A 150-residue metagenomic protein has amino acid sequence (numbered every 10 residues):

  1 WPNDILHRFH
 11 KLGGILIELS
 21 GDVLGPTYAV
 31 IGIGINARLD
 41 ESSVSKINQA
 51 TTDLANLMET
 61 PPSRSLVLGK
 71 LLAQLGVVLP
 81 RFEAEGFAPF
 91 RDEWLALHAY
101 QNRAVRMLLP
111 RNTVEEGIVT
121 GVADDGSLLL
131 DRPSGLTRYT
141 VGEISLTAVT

Functional and structural regions predicted by a protein language model:
W1: Canonical protein kinase catalytic loop motif
H7-T150: Long, positively charged amphipathic alpha-helical accessory segments at protein N-termini or as interdomain linkers
